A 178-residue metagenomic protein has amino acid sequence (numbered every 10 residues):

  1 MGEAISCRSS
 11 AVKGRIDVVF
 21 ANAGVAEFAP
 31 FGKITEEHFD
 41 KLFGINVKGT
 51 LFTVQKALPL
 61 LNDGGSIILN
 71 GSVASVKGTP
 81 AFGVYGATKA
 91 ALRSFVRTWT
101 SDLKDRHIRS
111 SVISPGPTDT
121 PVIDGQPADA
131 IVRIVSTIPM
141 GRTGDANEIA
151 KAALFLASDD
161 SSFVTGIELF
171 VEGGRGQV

Functional and structural regions predicted by a protein language model:
A29-G32, G64, K77-G83, D105 (+2 more regions): Active-site loop immediately N-terminal to the catalytic Tyr-X3-Lys motif of short-chain dehydrogenase/reductase
P30-F31, H38-F43, I123, I134: Substrate-binding pocket helix/loop in short-chain dehydrogenase/reductase
V54, T88: Active-site helix of classical SDR
P59-L60, T100-D102, S162: Alpha-helical segment proximal to the catalytic Tyr-Lys
S72: Residue(s) in the substrate-gating loop at a strand-loop-helix junction that position the organic substrate next
K77, L154, T165-V178: Short C-terminal tail/terminal secondary-structure segment of NAD(P)H-dependent dehydrogenase/reductase domains
K104, R109, V164-G166: Short, small/polar-rich loop/turn modules that mediate ligand/substrate recognition or access, typified
